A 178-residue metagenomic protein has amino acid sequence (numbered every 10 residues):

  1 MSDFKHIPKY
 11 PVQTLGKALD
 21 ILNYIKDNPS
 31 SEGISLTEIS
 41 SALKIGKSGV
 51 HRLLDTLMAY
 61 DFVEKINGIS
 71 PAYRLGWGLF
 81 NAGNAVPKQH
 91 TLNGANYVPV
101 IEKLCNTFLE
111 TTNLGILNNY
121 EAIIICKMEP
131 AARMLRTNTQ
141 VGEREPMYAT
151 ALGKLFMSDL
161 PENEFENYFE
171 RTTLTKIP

Functional and structural regions predicted by a protein language model:
S2-Q89: N-terminal helix-turn-helix
I69, R74-E170: Amphipathic alpha-helical effector-binding/dimerization core of metabolite-sensing transcriptional regulators
T173-P178: Active-site-proximal mixed secondary-structure blocks
